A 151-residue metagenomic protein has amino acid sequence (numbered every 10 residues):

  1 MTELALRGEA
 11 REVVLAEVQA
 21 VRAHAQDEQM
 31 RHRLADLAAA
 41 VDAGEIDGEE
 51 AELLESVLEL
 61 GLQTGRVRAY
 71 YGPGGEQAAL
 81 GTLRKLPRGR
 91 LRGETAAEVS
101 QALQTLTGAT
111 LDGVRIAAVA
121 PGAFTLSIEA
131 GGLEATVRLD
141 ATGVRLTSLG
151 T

Functional and structural regions predicted by a protein language model:
M1-T151: Surface-exposed, interaction-prone regions used to assemble/regulate multi-protein complexes
